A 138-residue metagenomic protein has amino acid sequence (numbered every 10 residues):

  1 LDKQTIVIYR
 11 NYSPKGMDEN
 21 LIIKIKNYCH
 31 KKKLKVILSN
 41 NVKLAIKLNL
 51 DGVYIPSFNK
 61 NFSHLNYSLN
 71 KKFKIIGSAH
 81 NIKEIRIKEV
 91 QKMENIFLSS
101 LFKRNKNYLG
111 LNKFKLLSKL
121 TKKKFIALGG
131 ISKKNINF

Functional and structural regions predicted by a protein language model:
Q4-I8, K33-I37, D51-Y54, F73-I76 (+2 more regions): Structural preference for beta-strand elements that scaffold enzyme active sites
I6-S68: N-terminal active-site wall of soluble small-molecule enzyme domains
I22-K24, N107-L116: Charged helix-capping and loop-helix junction motifs
V36-G52, H80-K92, F114, L120-I126 (+1 more regions): Catalytic cores of alpha/beta
V53-L65, F97-G110, G130-F138: Glycine-rich phosphate-binding active-site loops on the catalytic face of alpha/beta enzymes
K74-R104: Histidine/lysine/aspartate-rich catalytic loop segments that bind and position anionic ligands
